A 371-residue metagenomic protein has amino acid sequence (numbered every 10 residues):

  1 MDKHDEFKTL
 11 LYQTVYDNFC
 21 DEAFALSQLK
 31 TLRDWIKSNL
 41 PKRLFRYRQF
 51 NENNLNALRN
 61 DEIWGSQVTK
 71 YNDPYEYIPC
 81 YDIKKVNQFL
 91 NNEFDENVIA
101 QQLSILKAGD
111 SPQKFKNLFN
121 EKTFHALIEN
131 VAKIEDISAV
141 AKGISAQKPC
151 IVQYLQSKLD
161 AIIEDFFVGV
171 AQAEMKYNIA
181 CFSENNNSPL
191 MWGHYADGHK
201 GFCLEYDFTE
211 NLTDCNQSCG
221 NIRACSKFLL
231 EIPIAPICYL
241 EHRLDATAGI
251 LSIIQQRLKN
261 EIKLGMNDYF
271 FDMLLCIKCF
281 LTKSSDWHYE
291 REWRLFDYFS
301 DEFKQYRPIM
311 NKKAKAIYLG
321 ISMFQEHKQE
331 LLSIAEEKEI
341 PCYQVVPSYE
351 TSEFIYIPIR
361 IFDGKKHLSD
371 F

Functional and structural regions predicted by a protein language model:
M1-F371: Partner-binding and oligomerization surfaces adjacent to conserved cores of proteins that assemble macromolecular
